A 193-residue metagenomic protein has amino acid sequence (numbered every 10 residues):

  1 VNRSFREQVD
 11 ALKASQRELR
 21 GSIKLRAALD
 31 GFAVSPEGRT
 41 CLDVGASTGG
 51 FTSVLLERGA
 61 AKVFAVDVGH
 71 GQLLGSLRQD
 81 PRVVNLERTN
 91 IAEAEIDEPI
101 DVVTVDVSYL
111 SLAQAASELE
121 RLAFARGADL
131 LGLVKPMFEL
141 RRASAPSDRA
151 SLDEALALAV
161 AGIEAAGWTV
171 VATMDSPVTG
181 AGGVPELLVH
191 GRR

Functional and structural regions predicted by a protein language model:
V1-E37: S-adenosyl-L-methionine
P36-S47: Conserved class I S-adenosyl-L-methionine
T48-G59: Conserved SAM-binding loop of SAM-dependent methyltransferases across substrates and taxa, primarily the Class I
F64-Q114: S-adenosyl-L-methionine
A113-L131: A short glycine-rich, Lys/Arg-flanked "PGG" loop and its adjoining helix->strand segment in the class I
V134-R149: Short, glycine-/aromatic-enriched active-site segment of Class I SAM-dependent methyltransferases
P146-A166: Conserved Class I S-adenosyl-L-methionine
A159, I163-R193: Class I S-adenosyl-L-methionine
